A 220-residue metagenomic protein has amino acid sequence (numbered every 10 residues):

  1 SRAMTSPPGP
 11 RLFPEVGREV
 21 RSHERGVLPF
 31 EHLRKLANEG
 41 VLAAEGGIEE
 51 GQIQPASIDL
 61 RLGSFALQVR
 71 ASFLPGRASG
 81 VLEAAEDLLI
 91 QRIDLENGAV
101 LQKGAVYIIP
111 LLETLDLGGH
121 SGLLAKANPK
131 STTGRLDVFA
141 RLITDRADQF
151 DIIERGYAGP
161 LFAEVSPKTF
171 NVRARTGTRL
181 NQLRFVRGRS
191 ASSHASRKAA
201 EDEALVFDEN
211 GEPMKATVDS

Functional and structural regions predicted by a protein language model:
R2-S220: Non-catalytic terminal segments and appended small domains
